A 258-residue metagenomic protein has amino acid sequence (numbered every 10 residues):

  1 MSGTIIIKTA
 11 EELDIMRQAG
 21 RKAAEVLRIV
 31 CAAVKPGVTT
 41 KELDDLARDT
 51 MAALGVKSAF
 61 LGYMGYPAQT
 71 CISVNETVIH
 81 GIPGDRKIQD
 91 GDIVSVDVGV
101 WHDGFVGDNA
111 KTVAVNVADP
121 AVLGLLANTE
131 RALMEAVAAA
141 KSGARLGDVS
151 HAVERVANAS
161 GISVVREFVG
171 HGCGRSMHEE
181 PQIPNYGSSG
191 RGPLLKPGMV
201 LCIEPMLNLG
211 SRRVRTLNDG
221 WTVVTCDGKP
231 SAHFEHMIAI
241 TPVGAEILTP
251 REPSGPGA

Functional and structural regions predicted by a protein language model:
M1-A258: Active-site neighborhoods and metal-handling regions in enzymes and metal-associated proteins
